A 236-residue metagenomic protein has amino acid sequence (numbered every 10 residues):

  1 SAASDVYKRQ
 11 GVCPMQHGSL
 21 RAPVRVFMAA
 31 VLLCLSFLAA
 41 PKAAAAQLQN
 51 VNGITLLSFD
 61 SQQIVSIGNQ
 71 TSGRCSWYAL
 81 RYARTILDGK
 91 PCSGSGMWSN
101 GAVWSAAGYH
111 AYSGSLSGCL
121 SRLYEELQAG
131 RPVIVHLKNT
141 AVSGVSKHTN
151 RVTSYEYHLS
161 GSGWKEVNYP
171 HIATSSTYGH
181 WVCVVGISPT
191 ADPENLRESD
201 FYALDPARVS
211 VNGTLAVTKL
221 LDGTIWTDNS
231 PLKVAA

Functional and structural regions predicted by a protein language model:
S1, L32-L33, A43-A44: Cleavable N-terminal signal peptides
S1-Y7: Short, small-residue-biased leader/transition segments that mark boundaries at the very start of proteins
Q16-M28: Bacterial N-terminal signal peptides that target proteins for export
F27-F37: Bacterial N-terminal signal peptides
A39-S105, G161-T174, L196-E198, V211 (+3 more regions): Active-site-adjacent structural segments surrounding the nucleophilic cysteine of cysteine proteases and isopeptidases
Q70-G73, Y82, G118, N139-S143 (+2 more regions): Solvent-exposed loop/turn segments at secondary-structure junctions within structured extracellular/periplasmic domains
Q128-I134, S199: Loop/turn elements at helix/coil->beta-strand transitions in domains of secreted/extracellular proteins
G144-A236: Active-site signature of cysteine proteases
